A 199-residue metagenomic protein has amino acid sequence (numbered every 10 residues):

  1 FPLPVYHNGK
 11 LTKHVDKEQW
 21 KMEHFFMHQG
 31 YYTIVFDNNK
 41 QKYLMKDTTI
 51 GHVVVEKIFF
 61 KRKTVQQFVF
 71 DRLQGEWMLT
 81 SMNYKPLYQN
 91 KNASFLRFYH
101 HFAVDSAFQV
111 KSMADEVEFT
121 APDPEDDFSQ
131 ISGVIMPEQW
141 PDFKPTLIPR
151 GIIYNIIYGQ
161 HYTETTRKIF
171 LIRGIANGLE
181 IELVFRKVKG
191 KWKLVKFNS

Functional and structural regions predicted by a protein language model:
P2-F60, D123, D127-L179: Surface-exposed, charged secondary-structure patches
H52-N90, G178-S199: Short beta-strand edge/turn micro-motifs at domain boundaries
R72-V110, F119-I131: Surface-exposed beta-loop interaction hotspot
